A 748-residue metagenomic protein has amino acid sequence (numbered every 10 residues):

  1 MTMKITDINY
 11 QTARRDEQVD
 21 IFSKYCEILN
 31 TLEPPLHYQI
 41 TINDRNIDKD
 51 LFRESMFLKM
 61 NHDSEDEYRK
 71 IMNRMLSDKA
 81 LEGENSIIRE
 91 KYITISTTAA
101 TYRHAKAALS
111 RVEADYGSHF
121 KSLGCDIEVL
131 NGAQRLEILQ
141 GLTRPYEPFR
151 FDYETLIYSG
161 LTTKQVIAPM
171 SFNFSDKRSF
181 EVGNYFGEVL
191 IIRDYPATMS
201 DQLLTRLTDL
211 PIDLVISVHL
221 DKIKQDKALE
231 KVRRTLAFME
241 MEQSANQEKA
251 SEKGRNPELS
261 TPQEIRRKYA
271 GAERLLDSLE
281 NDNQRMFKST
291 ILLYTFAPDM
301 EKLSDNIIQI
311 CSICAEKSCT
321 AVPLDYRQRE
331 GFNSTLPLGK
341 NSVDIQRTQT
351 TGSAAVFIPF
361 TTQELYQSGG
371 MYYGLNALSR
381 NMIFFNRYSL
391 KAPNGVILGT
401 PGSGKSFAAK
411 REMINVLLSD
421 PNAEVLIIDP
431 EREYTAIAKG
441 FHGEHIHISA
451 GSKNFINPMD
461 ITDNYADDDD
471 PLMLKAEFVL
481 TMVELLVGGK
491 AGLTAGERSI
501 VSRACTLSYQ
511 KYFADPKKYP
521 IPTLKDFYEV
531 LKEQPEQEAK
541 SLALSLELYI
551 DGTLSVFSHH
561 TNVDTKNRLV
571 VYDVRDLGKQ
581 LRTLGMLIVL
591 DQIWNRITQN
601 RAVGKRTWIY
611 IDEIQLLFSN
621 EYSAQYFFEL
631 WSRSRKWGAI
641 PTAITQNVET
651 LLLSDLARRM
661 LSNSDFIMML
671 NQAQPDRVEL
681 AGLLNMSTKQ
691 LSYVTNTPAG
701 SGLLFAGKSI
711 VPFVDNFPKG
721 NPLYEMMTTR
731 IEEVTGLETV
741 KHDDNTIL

Functional and structural regions predicted by a protein language model:
M1-F360: Extended, folded cores of ATP/NTP-driven motor/assembly subunits in large transport and secretion machines
I8, R15-P35, T41, R45 (+11 more regions): P-loop NTPase motor domains
I397: Hydrophobic anchor at the beta1->P-loop junction of P-loop NTPases
K405: Conserved lysine of the Walker
A408: Hydrophobic positions on the alpha1 helix immediately C-terminal to the Walker A/P-loop
N415-L426: Post-Walker A helix-loop "phosphate-sensing" segment adjacent to the P-loop in P-loop NTPases
H442-I446, L656-M669: A short helix-turn-beta junction within AAA+ P-loop NTPase domains corresponding to the substrate/partner-engaging
L684-T739: Conserved P-loop NTPase
